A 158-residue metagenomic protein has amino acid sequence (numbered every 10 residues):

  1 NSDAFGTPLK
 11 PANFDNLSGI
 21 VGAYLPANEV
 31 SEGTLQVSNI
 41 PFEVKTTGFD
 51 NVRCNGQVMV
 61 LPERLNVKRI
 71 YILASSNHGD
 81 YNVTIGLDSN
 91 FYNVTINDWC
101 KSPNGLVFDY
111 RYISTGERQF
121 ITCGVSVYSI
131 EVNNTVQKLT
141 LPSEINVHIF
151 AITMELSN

Functional and structural regions predicted by a protein language model:
N1-N158: N-terminal/edge-of-domain interface segments
